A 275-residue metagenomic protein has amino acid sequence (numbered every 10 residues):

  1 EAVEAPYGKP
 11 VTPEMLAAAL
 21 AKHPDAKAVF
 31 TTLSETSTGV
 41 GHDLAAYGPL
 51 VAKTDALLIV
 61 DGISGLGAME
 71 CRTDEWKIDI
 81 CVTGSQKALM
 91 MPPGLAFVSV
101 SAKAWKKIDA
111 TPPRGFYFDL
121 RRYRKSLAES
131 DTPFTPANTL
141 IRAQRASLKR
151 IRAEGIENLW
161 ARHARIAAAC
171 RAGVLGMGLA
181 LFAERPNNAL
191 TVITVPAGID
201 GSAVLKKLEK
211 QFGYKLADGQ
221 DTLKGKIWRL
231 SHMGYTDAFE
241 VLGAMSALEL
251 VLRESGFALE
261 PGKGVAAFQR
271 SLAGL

Functional and structural regions predicted by a protein language model:
V11-G67, I80: Active-site phosphate-binding strand-loop segment of PLP-dependent enzymes
D74-Q86: Conserved active-site segment immediately N-terminal to the catalytic lysine that forms the internal aldimine
Q86-G176, L275: Active-site C-terminal subdomain of aminotransferase-like
G178-L181, Y214-G219: A short linear hydrophobic-aromatic micro-motif
A180-Q211: Conserved PLP-binding catalytic core of the aspartate aminotransferase-like
L208-L216, L250-S255: A common structural junction motif
T222, K226-L275: PLP-dependent enzyme catalytic core of the Aspartate aminotransferase-like
